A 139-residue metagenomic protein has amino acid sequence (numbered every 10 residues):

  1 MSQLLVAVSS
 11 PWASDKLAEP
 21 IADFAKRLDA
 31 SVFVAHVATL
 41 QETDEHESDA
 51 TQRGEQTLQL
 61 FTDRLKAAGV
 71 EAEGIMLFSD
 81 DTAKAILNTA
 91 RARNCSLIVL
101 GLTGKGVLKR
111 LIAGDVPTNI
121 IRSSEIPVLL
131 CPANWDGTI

Functional and structural regions predicted by a protein language model:
M1-K16, S123-I139: Intrinsically disordered or low-complexity boundary/linker segments at protein termini and domain junctions
S2-T51, R64, A68-V70: Small/aliphatic-rich secondary-structure junction motif
F33-A35, E73-L77, L129: General small-molecule cofactor/ligand-binding pocket signal
H36-V37, G101-T103, P132-A133: Short secondary-structure boundary segments
D49-R53, R91-R93, V116-P117: Short, hinge-like loop/turn segments at secondary-structure boundaries
K66-I98, G137-I139: Structural beta-alpha unit
G101-S123, D136-I139: Glycine-rich, Arg-bearing micro-motifs that act as flexible, cationic patches
